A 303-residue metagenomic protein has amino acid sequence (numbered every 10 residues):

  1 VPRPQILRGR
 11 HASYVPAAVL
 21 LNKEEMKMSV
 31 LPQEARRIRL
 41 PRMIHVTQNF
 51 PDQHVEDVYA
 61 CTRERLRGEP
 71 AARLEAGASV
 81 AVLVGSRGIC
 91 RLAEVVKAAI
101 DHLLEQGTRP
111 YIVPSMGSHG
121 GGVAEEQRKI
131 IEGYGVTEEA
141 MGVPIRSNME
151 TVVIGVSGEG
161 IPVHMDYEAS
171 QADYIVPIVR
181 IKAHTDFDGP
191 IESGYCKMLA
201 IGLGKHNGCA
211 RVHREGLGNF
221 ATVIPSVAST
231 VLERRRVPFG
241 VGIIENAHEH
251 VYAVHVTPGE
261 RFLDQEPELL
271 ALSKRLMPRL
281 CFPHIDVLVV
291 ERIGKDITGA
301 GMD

Functional and structural regions predicted by a protein language model:
A12-V15: Short hydrophobic alpha-helical segments enriched in small aliphatic residues
M26-A60: N-terminal amphipathic/basic leader segments beginning at the initiator methionine
R65-A81, L104-E105, F282: Glycine-rich phosphate/diphosphate-binding loops that line cofactor/substrate pockets in enzymes
S79-C90, Y111-M116: Short glycine-rich or small-residue beta-strand-to-loop segments that form or flank ligand, phosphate, metal/Fe-S
C90-Q106: Histidine-anchored nucleotide/phosphate-binding helix
R109-E125: Active-site histidine-anchored catalytic micro-motif
E126-P190: An acidic, phosphate/nucleotide-engaging active-site surface
M165-T298: Conserved, well-structured core segments that form the ligand-binding/active-site neighborhood of functional domains
